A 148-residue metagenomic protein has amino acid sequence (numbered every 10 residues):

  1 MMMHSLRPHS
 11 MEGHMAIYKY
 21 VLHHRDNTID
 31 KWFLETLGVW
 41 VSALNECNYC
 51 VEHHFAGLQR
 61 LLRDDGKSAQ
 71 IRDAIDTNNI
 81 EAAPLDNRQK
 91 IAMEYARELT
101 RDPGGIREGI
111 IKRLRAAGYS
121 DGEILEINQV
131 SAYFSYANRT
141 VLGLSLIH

Functional and structural regions predicted by a protein language model:
M1-K31, E35, G66-K67: Mobile cap/lid helix-loop segments that border enzyme active or cofactor-binding sites and regulate substrate access
M2-L6, K31-C47, D121-N128: Alpha-helical scaffold segments that form or flank carboxylate-/histidine-based iron centers
M11-A16, N48-C50, T100-G109: Short acidic alpha-helix initiation/capping motifs at coil-to-helix transition points, especially at protein N-termini
L37-L61, V130-F134: Short, thiol/selenol-centered motifs that function as redox-active sites or metal-ligating centers
G38-V39, N87-E108, N128-S131: Amphipathic, charged-and-aliphatic alpha-helical interface segments that function as noncatalytic docking
A56-E81: Helix-adjacent hinge/juxtasegments
G105-L125: Acidic interhelical loop/turn segments
I147-H148: Conserved small/polar residues in nucleotide/adenosyl-binding loops
